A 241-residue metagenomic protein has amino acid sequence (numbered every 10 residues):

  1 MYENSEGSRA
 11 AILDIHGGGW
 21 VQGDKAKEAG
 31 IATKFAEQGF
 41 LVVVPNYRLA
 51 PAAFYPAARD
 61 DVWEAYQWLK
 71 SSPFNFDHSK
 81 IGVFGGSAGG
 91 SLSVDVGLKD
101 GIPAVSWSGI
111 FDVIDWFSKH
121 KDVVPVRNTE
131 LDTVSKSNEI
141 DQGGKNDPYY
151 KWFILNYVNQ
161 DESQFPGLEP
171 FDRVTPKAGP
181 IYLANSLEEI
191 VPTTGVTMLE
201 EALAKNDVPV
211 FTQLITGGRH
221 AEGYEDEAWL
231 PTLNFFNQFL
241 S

Functional and structural regions predicted by a protein language model:
S8-G18: Short beta-strand element of the alpha/beta-hydrolase
G23-A32, Q38, V43-K80, E222-E227: Catalytic nucleophile-loop/oxyanion-hole region of alpha/beta-hydrolase and closely related hydrolase-like folds
G85-D95: Glycine-rich nucleophile elbow surrounding the catalytic serine of serine-hydrolase chemistry
D95-N159: Hydrolase active-site cap/lid region
K177, Y182-N185: Short beta-strand/loop motif that positions the catalytic acidic residue of the alpha/beta-hydrolase fold
I190-M198: Conserved alpha/beta-hydrolase "acid-adjacent" motif
A204-H220: Catalytic histidine neighborhood in serine/cysteine hydrolases with alpha/beta-hydrolase-type architecture
D226-S241: Catalytic active-site module of serine/aspartate enzymes centered on a nucleophile-bearing elbow/loop
